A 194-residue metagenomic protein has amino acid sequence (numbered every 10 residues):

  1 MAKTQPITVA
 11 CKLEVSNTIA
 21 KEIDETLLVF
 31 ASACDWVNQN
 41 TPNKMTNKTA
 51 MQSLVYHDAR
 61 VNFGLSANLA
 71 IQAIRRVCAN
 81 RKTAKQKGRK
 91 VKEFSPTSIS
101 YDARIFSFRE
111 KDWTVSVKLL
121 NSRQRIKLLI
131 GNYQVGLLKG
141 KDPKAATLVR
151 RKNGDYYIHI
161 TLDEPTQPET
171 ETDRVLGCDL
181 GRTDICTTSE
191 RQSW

Functional and structural regions predicted by a protein language model:
M1-W194: Nucleic-acid substrate recognition interfaces
